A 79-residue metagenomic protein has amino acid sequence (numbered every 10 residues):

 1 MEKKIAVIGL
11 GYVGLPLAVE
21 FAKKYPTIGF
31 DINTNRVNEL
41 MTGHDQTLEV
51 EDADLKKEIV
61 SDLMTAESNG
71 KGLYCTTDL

Functional and structural regions predicted by a protein language model:
M1-L79: Structural/interface elements that position substrates and couple domains in central-metabolism enzymes
